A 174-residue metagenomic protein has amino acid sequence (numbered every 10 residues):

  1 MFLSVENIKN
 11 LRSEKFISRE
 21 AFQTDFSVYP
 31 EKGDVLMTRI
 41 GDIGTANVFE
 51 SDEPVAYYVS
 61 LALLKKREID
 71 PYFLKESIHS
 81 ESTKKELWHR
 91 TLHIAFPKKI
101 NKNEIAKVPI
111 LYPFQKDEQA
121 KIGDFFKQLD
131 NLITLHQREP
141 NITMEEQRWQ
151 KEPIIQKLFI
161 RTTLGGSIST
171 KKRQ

Functional and structural regions predicted by a protein language model:
M1-Q174: Feature detects amphipathic, helix-rich regulatory segments
